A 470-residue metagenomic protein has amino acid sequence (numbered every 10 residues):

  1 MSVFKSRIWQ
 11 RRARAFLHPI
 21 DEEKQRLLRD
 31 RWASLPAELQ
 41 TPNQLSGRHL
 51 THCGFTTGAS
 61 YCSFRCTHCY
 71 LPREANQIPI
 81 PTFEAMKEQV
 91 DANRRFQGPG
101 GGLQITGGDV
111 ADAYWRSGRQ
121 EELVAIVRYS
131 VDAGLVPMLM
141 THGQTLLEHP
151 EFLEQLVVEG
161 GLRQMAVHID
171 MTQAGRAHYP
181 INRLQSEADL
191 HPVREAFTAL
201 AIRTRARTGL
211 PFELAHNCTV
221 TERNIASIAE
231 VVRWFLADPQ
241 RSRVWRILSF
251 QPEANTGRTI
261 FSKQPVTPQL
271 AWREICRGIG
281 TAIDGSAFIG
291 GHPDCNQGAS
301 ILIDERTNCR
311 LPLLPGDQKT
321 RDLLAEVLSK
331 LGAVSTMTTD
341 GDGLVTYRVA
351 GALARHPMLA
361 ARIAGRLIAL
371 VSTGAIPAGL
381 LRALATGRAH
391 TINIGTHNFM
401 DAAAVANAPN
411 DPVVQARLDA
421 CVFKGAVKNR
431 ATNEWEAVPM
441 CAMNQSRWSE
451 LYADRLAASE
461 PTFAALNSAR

Functional and structural regions predicted by a protein language model:
M1-F55, R73, F96-G100: N-terminal [4Fe-4S]-dependent radical SAM core
L45-A85: Canonical Radical SAM [4Fe-4S] cluster-binding loop centered on the CxxxCxxC motif and its immediate flanking residues
C62, C66-C69, G102, C295 (+2 more regions): Disulfide-bonded cysteines in secreted/extracellular proteins and peptides
N76-P79, D112-R116, R176-A177, R258-I260: A generic structural signal for short coil/turn motifs at secondary-structure boundaries
Q77, Q120, Q318-L323, S446-S449: A short local loop/turn or secondary-structure capping micro-motif enriched for an aromatic residue
V90-D91, Q97-I105, A113-Q251: Radical SAM/AdoMet-radical enzyme domain recognition
A174-E195, R207-I394: Radical SAM enzyme [4Fe-4S]-AdoMet core and its adjacent flexible, acidic and glycine-rich loops/tails across
G332-R470: Flexible mid-to-C-terminal extensions adjoining Fe-S/redox cofactors in radical SAM and related proteins
